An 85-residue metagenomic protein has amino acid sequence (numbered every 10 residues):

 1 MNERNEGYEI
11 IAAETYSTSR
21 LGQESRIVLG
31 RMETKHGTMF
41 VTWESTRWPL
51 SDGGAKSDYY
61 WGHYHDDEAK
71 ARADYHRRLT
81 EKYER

Functional and structural regions predicted by a protein language model:
M1-E3, T80-R85: Short intrinsically disordered terminal tails
M1-L21: Negatively charged, low-complexity tracts enriched in Asp/Glu with abundant Ser/Thr
S17, M39, K82: Conserved catalytic or regulatory cores that recognize and/or transform ribose-phosphate-containing ligands
L21-G30: Charged, amphipathic alpha-helical segments
L29-G62, R78: Short aromatic-glycine-(Arg/Gly/Cys) micro-motifs in beta-strand/loop hairpins
S57, D66-Y83: A short, charged, amphipathic alpha-helix used as a generic interaction element across diverse proteins
